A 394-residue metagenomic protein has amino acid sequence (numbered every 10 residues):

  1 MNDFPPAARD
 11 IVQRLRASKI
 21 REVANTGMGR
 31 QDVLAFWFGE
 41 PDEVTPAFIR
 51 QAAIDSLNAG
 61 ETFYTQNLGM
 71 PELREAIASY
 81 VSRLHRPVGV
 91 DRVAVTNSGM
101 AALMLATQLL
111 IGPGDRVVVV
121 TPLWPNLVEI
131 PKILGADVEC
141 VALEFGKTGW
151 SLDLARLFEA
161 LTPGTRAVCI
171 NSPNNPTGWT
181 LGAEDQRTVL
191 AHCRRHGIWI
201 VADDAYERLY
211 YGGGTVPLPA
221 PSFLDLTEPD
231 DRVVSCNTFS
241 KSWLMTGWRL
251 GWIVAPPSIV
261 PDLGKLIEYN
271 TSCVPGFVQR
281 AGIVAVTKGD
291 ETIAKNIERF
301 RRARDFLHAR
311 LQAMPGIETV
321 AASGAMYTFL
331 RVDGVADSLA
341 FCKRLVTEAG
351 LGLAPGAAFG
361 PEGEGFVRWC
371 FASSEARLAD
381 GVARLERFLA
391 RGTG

Functional and structural regions predicted by a protein language model:
M1-D10, R14, T26-G29, L34 (+3 more regions): PLP-dependent class I/II
G60-Y64: A short acidic, glycine-rich active-site loop that binds or catalyzes chemistry on phosphate/adenosine moieties
L68-G69: Short beta-strand to alpha-helix junction loop
